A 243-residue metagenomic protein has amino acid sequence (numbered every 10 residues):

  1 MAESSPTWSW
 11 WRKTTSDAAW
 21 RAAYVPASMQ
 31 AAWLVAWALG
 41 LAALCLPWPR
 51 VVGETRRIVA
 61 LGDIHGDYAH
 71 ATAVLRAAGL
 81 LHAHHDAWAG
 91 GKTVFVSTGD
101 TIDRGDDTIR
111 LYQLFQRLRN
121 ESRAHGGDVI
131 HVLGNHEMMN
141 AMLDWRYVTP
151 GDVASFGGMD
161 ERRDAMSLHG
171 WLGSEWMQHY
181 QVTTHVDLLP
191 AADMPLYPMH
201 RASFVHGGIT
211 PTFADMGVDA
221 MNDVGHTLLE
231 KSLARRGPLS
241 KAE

Functional and structural regions predicted by a protein language model:
E3-E243: Feature recognizes metal-dependent phosphohydrolase scaffolds
